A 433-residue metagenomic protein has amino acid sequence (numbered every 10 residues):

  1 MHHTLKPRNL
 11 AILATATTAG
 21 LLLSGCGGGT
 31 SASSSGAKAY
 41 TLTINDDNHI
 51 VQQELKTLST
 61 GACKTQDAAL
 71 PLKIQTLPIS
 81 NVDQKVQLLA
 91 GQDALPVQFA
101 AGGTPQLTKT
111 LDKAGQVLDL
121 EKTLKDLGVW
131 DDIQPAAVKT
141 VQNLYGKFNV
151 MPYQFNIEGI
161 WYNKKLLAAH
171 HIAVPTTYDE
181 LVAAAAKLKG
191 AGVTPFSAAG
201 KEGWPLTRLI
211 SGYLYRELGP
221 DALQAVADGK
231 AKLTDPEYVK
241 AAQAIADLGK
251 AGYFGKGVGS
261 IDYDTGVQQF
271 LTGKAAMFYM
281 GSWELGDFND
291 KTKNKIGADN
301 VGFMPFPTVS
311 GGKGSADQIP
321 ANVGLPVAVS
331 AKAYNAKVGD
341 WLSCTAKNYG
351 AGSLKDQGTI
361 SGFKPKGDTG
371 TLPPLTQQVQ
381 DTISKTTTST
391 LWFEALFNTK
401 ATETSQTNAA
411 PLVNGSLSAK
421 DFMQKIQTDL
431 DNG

Functional and structural regions predicted by a protein language model:
H2-K109, D126-L127, S353, D429-G433: Conserved N-terminal structural module of periplasmic/extracytoplasmic solute-binding proteins
I44-V51, L72-K139, M151-W161, V174-V182 (+3 more regions): Ligand-binding clamshell of periplasmic/extracellular solute-binding protein-like
D83-L95, A114, L166-A169, A186-A191 (+3 more regions): Short helices/loops that flank or line small-molecule/ion binding pockets
T108-K113, A137-V174, V182, K201-V226 (+2 more regions): Periplasmic solute-binding protein
E121-I133, G200, E217-K240, T292-I296 (+2 more regions): Short, solvent-exposed loop/beta-turn-alpha elements that line the ligand-binding surface or hinge of extracytoplasmic
K187, D228-V258: Glycine-centered hinge/linker elements that transmit conformational signals in sensory and ligand-binding systems
A227, G358-G367, Q377-D431: C-terminal capping/gating helix-and-loop segments adjacent to ligand/active sites or protein-protein/ligand interfaces
A251, T292-D356: Extracytoplasmic/periplasmic substrate-recognition and gating elements
